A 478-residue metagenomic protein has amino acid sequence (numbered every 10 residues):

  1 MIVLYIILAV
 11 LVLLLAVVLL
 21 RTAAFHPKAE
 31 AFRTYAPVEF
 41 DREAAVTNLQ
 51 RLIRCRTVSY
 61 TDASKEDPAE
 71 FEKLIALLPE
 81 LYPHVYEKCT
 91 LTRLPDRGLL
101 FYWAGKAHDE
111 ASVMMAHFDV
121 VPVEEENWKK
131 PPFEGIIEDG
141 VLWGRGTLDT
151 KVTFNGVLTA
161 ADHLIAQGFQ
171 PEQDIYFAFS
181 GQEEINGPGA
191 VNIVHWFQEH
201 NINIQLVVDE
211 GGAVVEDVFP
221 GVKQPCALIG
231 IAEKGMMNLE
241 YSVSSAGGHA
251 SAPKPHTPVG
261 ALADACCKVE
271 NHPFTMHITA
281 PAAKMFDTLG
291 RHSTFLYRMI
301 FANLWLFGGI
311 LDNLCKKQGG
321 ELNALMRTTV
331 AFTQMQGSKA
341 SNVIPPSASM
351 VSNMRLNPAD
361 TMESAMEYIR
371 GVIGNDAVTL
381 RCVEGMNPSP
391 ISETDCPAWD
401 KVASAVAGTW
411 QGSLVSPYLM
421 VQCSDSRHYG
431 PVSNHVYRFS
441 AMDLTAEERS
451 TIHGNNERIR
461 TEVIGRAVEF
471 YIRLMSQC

Functional and structural regions predicted by a protein language model:
Y5-R145, Q167-P171: Acidic/His- and Gly-rich active-site-bordering loop/insert found across diverse amide/peptide-bond hydrolases
V18-R21, T159-A166, D264-K268, R473-S476: Short glycine/serine- and small hydrophobic-enriched flexible loop segments
T92, A107-D109, V215-E216, I278-K339 (+3 more regions): An extended, acidic, His-containing surface patch that forms the Zn2+-binding/catalytic region of metallohydrolases
F118-D119, V269-P273, R370-V378: A common structural junction motif
L142-G144, L148-L228: Acidic/histidine-rich catalytic neighborhood of metal-dependent amide-processing enzymes
V191, E199-E363: Midchain, well-structured core segments that form catalytic/ion-binding scaffolds
H256, A365-I373: Short amphipathic alpha-helices in soluble, non-transmembrane regions that often serve as interface/regulatory elements
